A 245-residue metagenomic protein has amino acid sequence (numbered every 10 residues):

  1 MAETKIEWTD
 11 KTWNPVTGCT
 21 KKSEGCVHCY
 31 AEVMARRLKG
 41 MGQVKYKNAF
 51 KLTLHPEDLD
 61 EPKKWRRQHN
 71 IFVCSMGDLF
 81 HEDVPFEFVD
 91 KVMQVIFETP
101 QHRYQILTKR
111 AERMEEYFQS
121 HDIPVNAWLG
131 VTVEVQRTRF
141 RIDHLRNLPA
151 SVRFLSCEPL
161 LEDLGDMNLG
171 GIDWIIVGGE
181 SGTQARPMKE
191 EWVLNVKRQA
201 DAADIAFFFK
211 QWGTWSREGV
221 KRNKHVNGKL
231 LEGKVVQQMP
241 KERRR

Functional and structural regions predicted by a protein language model:
M1-T17, K21, L38-M41, L161 (+1 more regions): Auxiliary Fe-S-binding modules of radical SAM enzymes
A2-K22, V27-A127, V135-R139, L164-L169: Conserved Radical SAM active-site core
C26, V73, I106, L145 (+3 more regions): Conserved, mostly hydrophobic/aromatic
F72, Q105, W128-G130, F154 (+1 more regions): A structural signal for isolated positions on well-ordered beta-strands in alpha/beta enzyme cores
D78, K109-A111, T132-Q136, E158-L160 (+2 more regions): Active-site beta-loop-alpha junctions enriched in small/polar residues
E87, K91-Q94, E116, H144-N147 (+2 more regions): Alpha-helical scaffolding segments of alpha/beta enzyme cores, especially the outer helices of TIM-barrel or partial
E98-H102, A150-V152, K197-A206: Structural alpha-beta junctions
V125-D173, P187-L194: Short loop-to-alpha-helix "cap/lid" segments that border enzyme active sites across diverse enzyme classes
